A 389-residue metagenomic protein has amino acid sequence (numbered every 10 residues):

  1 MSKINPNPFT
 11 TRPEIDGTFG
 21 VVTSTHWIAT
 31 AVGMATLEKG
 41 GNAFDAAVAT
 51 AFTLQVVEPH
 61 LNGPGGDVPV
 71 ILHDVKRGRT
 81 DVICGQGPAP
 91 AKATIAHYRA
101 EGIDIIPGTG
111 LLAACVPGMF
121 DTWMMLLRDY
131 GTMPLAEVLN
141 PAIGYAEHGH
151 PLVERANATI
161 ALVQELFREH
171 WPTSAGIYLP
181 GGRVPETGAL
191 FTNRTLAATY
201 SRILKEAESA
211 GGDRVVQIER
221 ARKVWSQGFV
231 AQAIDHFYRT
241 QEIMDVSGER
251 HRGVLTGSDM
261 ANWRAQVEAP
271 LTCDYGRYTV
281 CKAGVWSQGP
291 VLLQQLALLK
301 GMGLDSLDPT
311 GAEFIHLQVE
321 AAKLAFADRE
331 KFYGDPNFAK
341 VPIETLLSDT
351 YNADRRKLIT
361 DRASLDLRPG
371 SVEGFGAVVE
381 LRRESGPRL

Functional and structural regions predicted by a protein language model:
M1-A31, A35, A43-R220, W225-V280 (+3 more regions): Noncatalytic scaffold domains of N-terminal-nucleophile
R128-M133, A207-S209, L299-S306, R329-G334: Short helix-capping/linker segments at secondary-structure and domain boundaries
A231, D235, E249, G253 (+1 more regions): Internal maturation/activation junctions in enzymes
P290: Flexible, polar/acidic helix-loop-strand segments at domain edges
Q294: Protein kinase glycine-rich loop
